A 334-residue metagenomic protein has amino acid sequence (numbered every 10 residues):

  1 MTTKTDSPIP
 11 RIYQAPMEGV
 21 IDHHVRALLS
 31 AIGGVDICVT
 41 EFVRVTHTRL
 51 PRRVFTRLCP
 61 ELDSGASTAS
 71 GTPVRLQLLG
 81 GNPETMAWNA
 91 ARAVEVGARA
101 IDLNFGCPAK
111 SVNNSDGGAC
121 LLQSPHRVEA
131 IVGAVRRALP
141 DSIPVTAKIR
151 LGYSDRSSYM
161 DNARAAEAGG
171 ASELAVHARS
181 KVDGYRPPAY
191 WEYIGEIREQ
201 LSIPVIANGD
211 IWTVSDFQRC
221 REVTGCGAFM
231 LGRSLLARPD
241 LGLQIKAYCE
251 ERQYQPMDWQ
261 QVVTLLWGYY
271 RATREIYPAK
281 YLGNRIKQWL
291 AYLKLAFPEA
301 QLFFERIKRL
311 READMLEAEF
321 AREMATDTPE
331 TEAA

Functional and structural regions predicted by a protein language model:
M1-Y13, E18, H24, G133 (+6 more regions): Alpha/beta catalytic cores of nucleotide-metabolism and tRNA/nucleoside-modifying enzymes
T2-K4, M17-R92: Glycine-rich, positively charged N-terminal anion/phosphate-binding segment
I12-A15, C38-T40, V74-L78, I101 (+4 more regions): Hydrophobic faces of well-ordered beta-strands that scaffold small-molecule active sites in alpha/beta enzyme cores
M17, I21, N82, P108 (+5 more regions): Gly/Ser/Thr-rich beta-alpha loop segments that engage phosphate groups in nucleotides
A31-I32, A87-I101, F105-S115, H126-I203: Alpha/beta enzyme core
E41-V45, I101-K110, A178-S180, D210 (+1 more regions): Glycine-rich phosphate-binding active-site loops on the catalytic face of alpha/beta enzymes
R53, D116-L122: Short glycine-enriched, charge-decorated loop/helix-capping segments at active-site entrances that position
L121-P125, P187, W259: Flexible, glycine- and charge-enriched loops at secondary-structure boundaries
